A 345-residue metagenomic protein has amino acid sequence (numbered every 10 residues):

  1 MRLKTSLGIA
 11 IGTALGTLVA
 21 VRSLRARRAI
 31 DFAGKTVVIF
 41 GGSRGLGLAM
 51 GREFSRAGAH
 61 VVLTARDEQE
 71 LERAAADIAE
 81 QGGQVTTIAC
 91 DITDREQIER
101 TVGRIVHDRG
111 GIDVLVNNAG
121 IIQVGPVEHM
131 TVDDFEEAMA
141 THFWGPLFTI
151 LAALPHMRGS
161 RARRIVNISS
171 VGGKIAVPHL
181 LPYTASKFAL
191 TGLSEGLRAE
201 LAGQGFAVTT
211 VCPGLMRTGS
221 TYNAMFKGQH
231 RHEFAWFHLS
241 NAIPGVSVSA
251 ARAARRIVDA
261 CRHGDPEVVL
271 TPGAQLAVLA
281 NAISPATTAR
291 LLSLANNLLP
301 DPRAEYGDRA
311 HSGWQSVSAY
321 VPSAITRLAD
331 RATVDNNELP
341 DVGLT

Functional and structural regions predicted by a protein language model:
T36, S43-R44: Conserved glycine-rich cofactor-binding loop
A59-R73: Conserved glycine-rich Rossmann-like NAD(P)H-binding loop of the short-chain dehydrogenase/reductase
E68-Q69, A89-R100, V132: The beta1-alpha1 cofactor-binding region of Rossmann-like NAD(H)/NADP(H)-dependent oxidoreductases
P126-V127, D134-E136: Substrate-binding pocket helix/loop in short-chain dehydrogenase/reductase
I150, S186: Active-site helix of classical SDR
S170: Residue(s) in the substrate-gating loop at a strand-loop-helix junction that position the organic substrate next
G203-D301: SDR active-site lid
